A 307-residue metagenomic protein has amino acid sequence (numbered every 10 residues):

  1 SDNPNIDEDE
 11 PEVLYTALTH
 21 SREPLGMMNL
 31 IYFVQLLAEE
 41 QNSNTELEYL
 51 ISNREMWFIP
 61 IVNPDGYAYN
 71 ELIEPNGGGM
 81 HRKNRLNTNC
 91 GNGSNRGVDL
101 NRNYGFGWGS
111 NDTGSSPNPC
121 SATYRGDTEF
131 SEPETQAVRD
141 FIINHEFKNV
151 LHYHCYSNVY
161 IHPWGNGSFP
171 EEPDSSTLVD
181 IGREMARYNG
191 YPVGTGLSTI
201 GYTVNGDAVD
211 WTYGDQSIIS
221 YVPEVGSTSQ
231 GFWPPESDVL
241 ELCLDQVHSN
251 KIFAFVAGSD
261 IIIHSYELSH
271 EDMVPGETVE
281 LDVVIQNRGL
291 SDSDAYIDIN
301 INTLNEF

Functional and structural regions predicted by a protein language model:
S1-T88, V138: Active-site-adjacent structural elements in enzyme catalytic domains
P4-D7, N92, N111, P275 (+1 more regions): Short glycine/serine/proline-enriched coil/turn segments at secondary-structure junctions
L14, V222, E280-V284, Y296-D298: Beta-strand secondary-structure signal
E71-L72, N76-Y266: Metallocarboxypeptidase
S265-S269, D282-V284: Short structured motifs
E271-E277: Short, solvent-exposed loop/linker segments at the N-terminal edge of repeated beta-sheet extracellular domains
V284-F307: Short acidic, flexible loop segments centered on an aromatic residue
